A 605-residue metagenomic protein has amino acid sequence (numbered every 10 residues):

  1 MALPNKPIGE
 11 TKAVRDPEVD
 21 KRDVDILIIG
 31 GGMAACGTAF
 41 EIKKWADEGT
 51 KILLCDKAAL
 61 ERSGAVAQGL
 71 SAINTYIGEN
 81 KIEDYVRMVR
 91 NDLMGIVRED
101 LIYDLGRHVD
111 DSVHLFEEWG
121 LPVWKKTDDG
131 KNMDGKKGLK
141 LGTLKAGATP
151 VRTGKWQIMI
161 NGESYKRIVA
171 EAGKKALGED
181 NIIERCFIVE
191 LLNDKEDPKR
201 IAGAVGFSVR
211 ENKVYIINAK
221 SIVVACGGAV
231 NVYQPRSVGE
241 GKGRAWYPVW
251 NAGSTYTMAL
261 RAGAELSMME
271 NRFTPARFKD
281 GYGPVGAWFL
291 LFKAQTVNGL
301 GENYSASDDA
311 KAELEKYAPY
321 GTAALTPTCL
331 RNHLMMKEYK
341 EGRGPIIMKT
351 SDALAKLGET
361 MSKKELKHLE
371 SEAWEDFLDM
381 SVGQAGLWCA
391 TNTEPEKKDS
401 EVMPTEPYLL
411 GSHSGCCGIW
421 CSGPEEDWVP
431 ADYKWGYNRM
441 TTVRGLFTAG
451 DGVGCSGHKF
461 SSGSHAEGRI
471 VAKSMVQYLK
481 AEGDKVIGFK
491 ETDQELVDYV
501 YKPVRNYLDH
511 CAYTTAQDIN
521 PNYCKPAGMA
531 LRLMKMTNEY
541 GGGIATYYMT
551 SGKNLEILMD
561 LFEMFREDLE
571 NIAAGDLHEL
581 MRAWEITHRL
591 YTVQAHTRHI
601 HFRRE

Functional and structural regions predicted by a protein language model:
M1-I26, K44-W45: Extreme N-terminal leader/targeting segments of oxidoreductases
R22-V24, E211-S221: Core beta-strand elements of the Rossmann-like FAD/NAD(P) dinucleotide-binding domain in flavoenzyme oxidoreductases
I26-L53: N-terminal Rossmann-like FAD-binding beta1-loop-alpha1 element of flavoenzymes
W45-Q68: Glycine-rich FAD pyrophosphate-binding loop
I73-G106: Glycine-rich active-site loop/strand segments that organize a redox cofactor
W119-L192, D197-A202, E270-F460, M536-E605: Mobile, glycine/GP-rich and aromatic-enriched active-site lid/loop segments adjacent to catalytic centers
V224-P284, S461-S474: Glycine-rich loop(s) and the adjacent beta-strand/alpha-helix scaffold that form part
A481-I572: Long, amphipathic alpha-helical stalk/connector segments used for oligomerization, subunit docking, or mechanical
